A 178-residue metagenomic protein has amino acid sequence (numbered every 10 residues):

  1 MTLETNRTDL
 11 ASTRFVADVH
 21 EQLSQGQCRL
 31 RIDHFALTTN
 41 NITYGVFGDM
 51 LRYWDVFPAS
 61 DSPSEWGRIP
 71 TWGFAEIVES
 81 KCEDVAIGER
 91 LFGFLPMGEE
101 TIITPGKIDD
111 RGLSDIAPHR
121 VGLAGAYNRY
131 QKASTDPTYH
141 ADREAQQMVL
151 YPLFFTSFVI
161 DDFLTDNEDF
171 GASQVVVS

Functional and structural regions predicted by a protein language model:
M1-R7, D136-P137: Flexible, low-complexity flanking/linker segments at catalytic domain boundaries
T5-F35, T39-N41: A short N-terminal beta-strand-loop micro-motif at the entrance of redox/enzyme domains
E21-A36, D49-I102: Glycine-rich beta-strand-centered segment in the early N-terminal region that forms part of a ligand/cofactor-binding
N41-T43, I102: Generic domain-boundary/flexible-linker signal
Y44-R68, D115-R129, T135: Aromatic- and Gly/Pro-rich amphipathic surface segment
F92-Q174: NAD(P)H dinucleotide-binding glycine-rich loop of Rossmann-like/cofactor-binding domains, especially the beta1-alpha1
